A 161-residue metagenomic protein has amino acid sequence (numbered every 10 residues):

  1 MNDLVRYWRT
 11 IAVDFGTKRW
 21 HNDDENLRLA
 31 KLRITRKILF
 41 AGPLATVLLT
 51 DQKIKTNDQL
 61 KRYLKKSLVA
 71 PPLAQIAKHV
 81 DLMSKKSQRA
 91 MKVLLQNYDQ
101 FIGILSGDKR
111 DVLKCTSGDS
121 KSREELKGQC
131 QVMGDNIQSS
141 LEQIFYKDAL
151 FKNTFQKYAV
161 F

Functional and structural regions predicted by a protein language model:
M1-F161: Conserved nucleotidyltransferase catalytic core and NTase-mimicking acidic/glycine-rich helix/loop elements in nucleic
